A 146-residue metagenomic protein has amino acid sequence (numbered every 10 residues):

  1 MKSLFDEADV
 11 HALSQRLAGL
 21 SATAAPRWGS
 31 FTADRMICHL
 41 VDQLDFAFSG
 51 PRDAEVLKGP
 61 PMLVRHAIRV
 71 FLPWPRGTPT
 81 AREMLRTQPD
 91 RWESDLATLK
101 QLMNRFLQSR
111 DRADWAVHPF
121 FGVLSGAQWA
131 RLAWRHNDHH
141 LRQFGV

Functional and structural regions predicted by a protein language model:
M1, A24-P26, L85-D90, S125-A127: Active-site rim elements
M1-A33: Long, hydrophobic N-terminal alpha-helical segment
M1-F5, L99, A130, V146: Metal-centered catalytic cores of metalloenzymes
V10-Q15, S109-A116: Short alpha-helical hairpin
L13, L40-Q43, D95-L102, A133-H136: Alpha-helical packing segments of well-folded alpha/beta enzyme cores
S14, A18, L44-D45, K100-L107 (+1 more regions): Structural signal for well-ordered, non-membrane alpha-helices
T23-V70, R112-V146: Short, contiguous alpha-helical
S49-T98, M103-S109: Short, helix-capping/interhelical loops that line the mouth of catalytic, cofactor-, or ligand-binding pockets
